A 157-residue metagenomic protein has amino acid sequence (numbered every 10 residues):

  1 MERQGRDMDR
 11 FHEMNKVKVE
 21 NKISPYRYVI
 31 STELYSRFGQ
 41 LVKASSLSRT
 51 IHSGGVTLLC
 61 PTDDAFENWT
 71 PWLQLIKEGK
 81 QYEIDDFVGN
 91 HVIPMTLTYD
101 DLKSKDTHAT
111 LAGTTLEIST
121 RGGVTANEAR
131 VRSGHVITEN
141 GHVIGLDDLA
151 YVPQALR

Functional and structural regions predicted by a protein language model:
M1-R157: Mature, structured domains of secreted/extracytosolic soluble proteins
